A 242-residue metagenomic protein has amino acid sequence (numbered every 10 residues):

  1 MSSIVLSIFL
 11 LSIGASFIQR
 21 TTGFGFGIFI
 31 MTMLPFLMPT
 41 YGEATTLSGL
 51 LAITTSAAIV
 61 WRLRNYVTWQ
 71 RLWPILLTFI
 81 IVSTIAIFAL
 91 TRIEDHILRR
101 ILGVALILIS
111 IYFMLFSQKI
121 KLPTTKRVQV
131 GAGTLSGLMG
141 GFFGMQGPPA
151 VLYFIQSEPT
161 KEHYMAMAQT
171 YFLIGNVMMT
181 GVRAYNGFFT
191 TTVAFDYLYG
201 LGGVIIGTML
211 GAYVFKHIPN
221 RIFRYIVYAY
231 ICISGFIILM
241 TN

Functional and structural regions predicted by a protein language model:
I4-W73, G133, G137, M145-G203: Small-residue-rich hydrophobic segments that form or flank transmembrane alpha-helices in multi-pass membrane proteins
V5, G49, G103-L106, S110 (+3 more regions): Residues within membrane-spanning alpha-helices of integral membrane proteins, especially the hydrophobic core/packing
F17, T21, M33, T84 (+7 more regions): Membrane-interface helix caps of multi-pass small-molecule transporters
G42, Q70, H96-R99, R127 (+2 more regions): Residues that define the loop-to-transmembrane-helix transition and helix capping in multi-pass membrane transporters
A44, I85, A89-L90, M139-M145 (+2 more regions): Hydrophobic alpha-helical transmembrane segments in multi-pass integral membrane proteins
S56-R64, R92, R99-K126, A212-Y213 (+2 more regions): Transmembrane helix exit motif
I87-I97, I120-L122, R183-F195, L239-N242: Membrane-interface helix termini and inter-helical loops of multi-pass transporters
Y164, M209-Y230: Interfacial loop-to-transmembrane junctions
